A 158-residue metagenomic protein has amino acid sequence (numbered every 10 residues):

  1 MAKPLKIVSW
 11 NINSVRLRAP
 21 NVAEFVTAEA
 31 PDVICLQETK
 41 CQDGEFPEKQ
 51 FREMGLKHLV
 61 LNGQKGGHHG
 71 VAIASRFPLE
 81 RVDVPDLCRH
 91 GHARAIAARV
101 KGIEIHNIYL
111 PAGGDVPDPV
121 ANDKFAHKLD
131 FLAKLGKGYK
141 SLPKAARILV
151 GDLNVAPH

Functional and structural regions predicted by a protein language model:
M1-M54, H58-G63, H68-V71: N-terminal, active-site-proximal structural segment of metallo-dependent hydrolase catalytic domains
P4, G55-L56, G102, K144-A146: A generic structural signal for alpha->beta connector loops
P4-S14, G102-P117, A121, V150: Active-site-proximal beta-strand elements of phosphoester/diester hydrolases
I7-N11, V26-G44, I105, L135-H158: Active-site beta-strand/loop signature of hydrolases that rely on acidic residues for catalysis
I7-S9, P20, G113-D130, G138 (+2 more regions): Chalcogenol-based redox active-site neighborhoods
R16, E80, A156: Nucleotide phosphate-binding site architecture
T39-Q42, F46-P117: Structured beta-strand-rich core segments of catalytic domains in phosphoester-bond hydrolases
